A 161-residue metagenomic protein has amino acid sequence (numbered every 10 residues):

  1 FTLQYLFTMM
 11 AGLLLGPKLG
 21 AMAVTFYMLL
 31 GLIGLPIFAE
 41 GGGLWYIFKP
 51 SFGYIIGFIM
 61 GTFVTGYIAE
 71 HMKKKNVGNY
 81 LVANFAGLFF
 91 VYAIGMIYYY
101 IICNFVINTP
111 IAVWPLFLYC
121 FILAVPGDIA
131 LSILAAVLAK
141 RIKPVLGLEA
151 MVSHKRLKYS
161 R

Functional and structural regions predicted by a protein language model:
F1, F26-G61: Interfacial aromatic-anchored transmembrane helix boundaries in multi-pass membrane proteins
F1-A23: Hydrophobic transmembrane alpha-helices
L6, M10, T25-L29, S51 (+5 more regions): Residue-level signature of the transmembrane alpha-helical core of multi-pass small-molecule transporters
F7, K18-L19, F52, N79 (+1 more regions): Residue-level recognition of membrane-helix boundary sites in multi-pass small-molecule transporters
L14-K18, V64-M72, R141-L146: Structural signal for the C-terminal ends of transmembrane alpha-helices and the immediately following loop
G20-Y27, G34-F38, G61, T65 (+3 more regions): Alpha-helical transmembrane segments and their lipid-water interface positions in multi-pass membrane proteins
L44-A93: Short helix-perturbing small/polar motifs within transmembrane alpha-helices
N76-S153: Membrane-embedded alpha-helical hairpins and interfacial helices in multi-pass inner-membrane proteins
